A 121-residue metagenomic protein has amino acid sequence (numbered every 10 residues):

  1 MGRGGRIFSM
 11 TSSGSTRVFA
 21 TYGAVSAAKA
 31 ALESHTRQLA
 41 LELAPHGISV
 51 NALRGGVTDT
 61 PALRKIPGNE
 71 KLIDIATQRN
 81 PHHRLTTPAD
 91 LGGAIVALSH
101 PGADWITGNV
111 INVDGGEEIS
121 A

Functional and structural regions predicted by a protein language model:
G4, R17-G23, P45, H83: Active-site loop immediately N-terminal to the catalytic Tyr-X3-Lys motif of short-chain dehydrogenase/reductase
S12: Residue(s) in the substrate-gating loop at a strand-loop-helix junction that position the organic substrate next
T16, V50, R54-K65: Short, flexible catalytic-loop segment of classical short-chain dehydrogenase/reductase
R17, V96, T107-A121: Short C-terminal tail/terminal secondary-structure segment of NAD(P)H-dependent dehydrogenase/reductase domains
A28, T36: Active-site helix of classical SDR
L41-P45, D104: Alpha-helical segment proximal to the catalytic Tyr-Lys
I66-N80: A short C-terminal helix-loop "cap" of Rossmann-like NAD(P)-dependent dehydrogenase/epimerase domains
N80-L91, G102: A conserved structural motif in NAD(P)-dependent oxidoreductases
